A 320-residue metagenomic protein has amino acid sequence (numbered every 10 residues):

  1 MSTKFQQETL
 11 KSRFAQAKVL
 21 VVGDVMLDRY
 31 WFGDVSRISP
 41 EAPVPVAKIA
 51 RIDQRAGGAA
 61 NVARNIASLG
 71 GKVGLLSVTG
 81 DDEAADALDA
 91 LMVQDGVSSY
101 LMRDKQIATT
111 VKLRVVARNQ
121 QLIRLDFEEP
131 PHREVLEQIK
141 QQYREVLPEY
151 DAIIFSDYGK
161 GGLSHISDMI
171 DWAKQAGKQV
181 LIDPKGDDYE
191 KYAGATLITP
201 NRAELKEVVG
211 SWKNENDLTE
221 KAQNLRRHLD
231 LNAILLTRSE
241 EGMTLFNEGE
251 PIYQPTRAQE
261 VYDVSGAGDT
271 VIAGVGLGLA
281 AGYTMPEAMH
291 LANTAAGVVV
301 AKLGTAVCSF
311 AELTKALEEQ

Functional and structural regions predicted by a protein language model:
M1-S36: Positively charged, low-complexity intrinsically disordered leader regions
S2-K11, P40, V44-T110, K315-A316: Substrate-binding N-lobe of the ribokinase-like
F14, L147-P148, Y192-A193: A short, aliphatic-rich alpha-helical micro-motif
V25, Y158, T270: Active-site metal-binding loops of divalent metal-dependent hydrolases
S98-I107, R114-E149: Conserved phosphate-binding/catalytic loop of the ribokinase/pfkB sugar-kinase fold
E149-G162: Short acidic, glycine-rich surface-loop motifs adjacent to enzyme active sites
K160-P251: Conserved phosphate/ATP/ADP-binding segment of small-molecule kinases
N232-A233, R257-E318: Conserved post-catalytic alpha-helical subdomain immediately downstream of the catalytic base and nucleotide-binding
